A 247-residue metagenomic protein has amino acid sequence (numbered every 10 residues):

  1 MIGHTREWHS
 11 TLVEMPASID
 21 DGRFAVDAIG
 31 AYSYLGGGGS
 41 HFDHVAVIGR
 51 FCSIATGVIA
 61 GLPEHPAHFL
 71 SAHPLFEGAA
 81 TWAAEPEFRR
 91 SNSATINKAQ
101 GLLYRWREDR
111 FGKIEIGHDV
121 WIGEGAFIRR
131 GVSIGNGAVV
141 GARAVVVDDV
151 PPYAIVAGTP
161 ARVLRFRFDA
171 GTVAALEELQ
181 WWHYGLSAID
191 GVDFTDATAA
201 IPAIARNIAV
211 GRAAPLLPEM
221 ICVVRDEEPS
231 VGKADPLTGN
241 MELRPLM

Functional and structural regions predicted by a protein language model:
I2-G3, L75-I128, P160-M247: C-terminal segments of enzyme domains that contribute to small-molecule binding surfaces
I2-V132: Flexible, glycine/small-residue-enriched loop-and-beta-strand segment within the central core of proteins
I59, W121, G135-V145: A generic "structured core" feature
E64-H65, V150, F166-R167: Conserved catalytic-core motifs of eukaryotic protein kinase domains, centered on the activation segment
V139, I155-V156: Short-chain dehydrogenase/reductase
D148, A157: HATPase_c (GHKL) ATP-binding subdomain of two-component histidine kinases
P152, T159-P160: Acidic, glycine-centered active-site loop in nucleotide-sugar glycosyltransferases
